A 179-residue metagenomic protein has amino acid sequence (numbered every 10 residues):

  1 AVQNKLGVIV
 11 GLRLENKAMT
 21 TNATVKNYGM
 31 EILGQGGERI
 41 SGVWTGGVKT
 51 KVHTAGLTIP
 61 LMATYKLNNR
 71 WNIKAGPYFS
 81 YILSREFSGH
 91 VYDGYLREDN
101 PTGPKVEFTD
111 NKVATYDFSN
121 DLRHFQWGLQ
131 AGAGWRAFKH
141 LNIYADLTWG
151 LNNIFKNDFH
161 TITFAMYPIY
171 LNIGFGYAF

Functional and structural regions predicted by a protein language model:
A1-N4, N16, Y65, Y81 (+3 more regions): Residue-level signature of outer-membrane beta-barrel architecture
K5-V8, R70-I73, K139-A145: Repeated loop/turn-to-beta-strand initiation elements of outer-membrane beta-barrel proteins
V10-L12, L61, A75, A131-A133 (+2 more regions): Membrane-embedded beta-strand positions of outer-membrane beta-barrel proteins
K17-A55, I82-Q126, N153-Y170: Extracellular/periplasm-exposed beta-strand and loop segments of Gram-negative cell-envelope proteins, dominated by
K51-K66, L122-G128, G132-G134, I143: Outer-membrane beta-barrel transmembrane strands
T58-I59, G76, Y167: Hydrophobic alpha-helix-in-membranes signature
W71-G76, S80-I82, T148: Membrane-proximal, glycine/serine-rich, low-complexity loop/turn segments characteristic of large bacterial
W135-L141, Y167-F179: Outer-membrane beta-barrel "beta-signal"
